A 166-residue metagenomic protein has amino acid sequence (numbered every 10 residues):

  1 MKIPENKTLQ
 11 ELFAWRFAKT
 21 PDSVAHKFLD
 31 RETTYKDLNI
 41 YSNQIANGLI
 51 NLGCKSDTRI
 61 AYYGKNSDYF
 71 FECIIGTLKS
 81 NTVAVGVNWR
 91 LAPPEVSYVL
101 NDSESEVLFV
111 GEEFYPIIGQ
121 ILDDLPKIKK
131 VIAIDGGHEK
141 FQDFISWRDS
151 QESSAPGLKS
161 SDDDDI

Functional and structural regions predicted by a protein language model:
I3-L9, D22-S67, F71, I75 (+2 more regions): Conserved AMP-binding/adenylate-forming core of the ANL superfamily
F13: Short, conserved alpha-helix that lines the donor NDP-sugar binding/gating region of sugar-transfer enzymes
P21-D22, Q151-I166: Conserved pre-ATP/AMP-binding loop-to-beta segment of ANL
N47, N51-L52, K79-R148, P156-S160: Structural core segment of the AMP-binding/adenylate-forming
I60, T77, L108, I166: Conserved S/T- and glycine-rich ATP-binding loop of Class I adenylate-forming
N66-S67, I134-H138, D165: Short glycine-enriched loops at secondary-structure junctions
